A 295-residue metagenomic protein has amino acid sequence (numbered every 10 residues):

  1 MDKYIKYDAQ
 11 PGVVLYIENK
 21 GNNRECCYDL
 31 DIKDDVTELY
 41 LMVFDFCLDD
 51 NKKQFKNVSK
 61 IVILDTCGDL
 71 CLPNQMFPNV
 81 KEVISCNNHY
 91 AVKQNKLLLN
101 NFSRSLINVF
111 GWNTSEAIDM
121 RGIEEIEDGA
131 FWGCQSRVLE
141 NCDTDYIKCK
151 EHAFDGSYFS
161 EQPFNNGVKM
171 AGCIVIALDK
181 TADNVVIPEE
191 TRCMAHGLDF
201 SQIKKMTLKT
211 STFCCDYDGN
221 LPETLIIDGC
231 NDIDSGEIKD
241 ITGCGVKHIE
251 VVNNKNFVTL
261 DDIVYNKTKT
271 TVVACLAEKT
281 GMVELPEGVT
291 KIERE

Functional and structural regions predicted by a protein language model:
M1-L15, N19-E127, G133-E151, G156-A171 (+6 more regions): Structural signature of tandem-repeat unit edges
